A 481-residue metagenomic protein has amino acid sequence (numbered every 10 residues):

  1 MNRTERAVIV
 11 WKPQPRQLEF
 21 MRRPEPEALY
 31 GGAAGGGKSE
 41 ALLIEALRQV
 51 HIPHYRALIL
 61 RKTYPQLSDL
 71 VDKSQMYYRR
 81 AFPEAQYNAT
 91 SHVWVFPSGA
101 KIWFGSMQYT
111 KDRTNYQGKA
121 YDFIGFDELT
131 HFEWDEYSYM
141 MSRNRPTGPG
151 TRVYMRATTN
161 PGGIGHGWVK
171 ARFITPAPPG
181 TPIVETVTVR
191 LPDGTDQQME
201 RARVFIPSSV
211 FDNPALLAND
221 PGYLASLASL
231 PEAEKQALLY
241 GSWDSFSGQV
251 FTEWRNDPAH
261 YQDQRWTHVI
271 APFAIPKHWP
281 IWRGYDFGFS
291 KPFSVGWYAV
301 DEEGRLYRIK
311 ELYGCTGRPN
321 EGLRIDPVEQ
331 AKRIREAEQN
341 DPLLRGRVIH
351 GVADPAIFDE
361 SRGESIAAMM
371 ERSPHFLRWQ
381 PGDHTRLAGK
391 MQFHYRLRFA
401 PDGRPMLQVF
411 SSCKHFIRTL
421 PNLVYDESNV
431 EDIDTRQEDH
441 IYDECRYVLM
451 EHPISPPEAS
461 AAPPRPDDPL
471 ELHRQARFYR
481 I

Functional and structural regions predicted by a protein language model:
M1-P26: Pre-P-loop entry segment of helicase/translocase ATPase cores
S39-P53: Walker A/P-loop NTP-binding motif
Y55-L67: Conserved RecA-like ASCE P-loop NTPase motor core of nucleic-acid helicases/translocases
Q66-D122: Inter-Walker segment of RecA-like/P-loop motor cores
D127-E128: Walker B catalytic acidic pair
H131-N213: ASCE P-loop NTPase helicase motor core
D212-F287: ATPase catalytic-site recognition across NTP-hydrolyzing enzymes
G296, G304-Q437, P453-S460, P464-R465 (+1 more regions): Mg2+-dependent endonuclease catalytic cores in nucleic-acid-processing enzymes, primarily RNase H-like
